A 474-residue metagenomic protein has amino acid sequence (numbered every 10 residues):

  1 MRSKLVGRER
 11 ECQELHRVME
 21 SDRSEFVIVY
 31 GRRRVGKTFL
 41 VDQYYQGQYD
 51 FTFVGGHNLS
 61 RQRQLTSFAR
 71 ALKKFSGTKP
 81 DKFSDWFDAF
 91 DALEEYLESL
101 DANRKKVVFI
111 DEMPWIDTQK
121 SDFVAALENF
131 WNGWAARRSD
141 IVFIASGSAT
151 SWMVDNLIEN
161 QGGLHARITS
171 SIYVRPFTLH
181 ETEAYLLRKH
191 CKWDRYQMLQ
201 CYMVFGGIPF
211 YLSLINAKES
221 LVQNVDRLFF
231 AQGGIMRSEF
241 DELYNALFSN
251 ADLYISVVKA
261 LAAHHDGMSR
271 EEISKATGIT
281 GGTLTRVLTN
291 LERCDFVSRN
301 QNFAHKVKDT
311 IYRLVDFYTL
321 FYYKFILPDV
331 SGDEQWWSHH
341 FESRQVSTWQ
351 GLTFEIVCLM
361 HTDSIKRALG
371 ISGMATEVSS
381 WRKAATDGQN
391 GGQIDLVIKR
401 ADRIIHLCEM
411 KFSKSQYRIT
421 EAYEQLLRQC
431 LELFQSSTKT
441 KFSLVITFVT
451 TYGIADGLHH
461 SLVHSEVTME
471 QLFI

Functional and structural regions predicted by a protein language model:
M1-H340, I446: Phosphate-binding site recognition
F303, T310-I474: A cross-kingdom feature that marks ATP-driven nucleic-acid transaction machinery
